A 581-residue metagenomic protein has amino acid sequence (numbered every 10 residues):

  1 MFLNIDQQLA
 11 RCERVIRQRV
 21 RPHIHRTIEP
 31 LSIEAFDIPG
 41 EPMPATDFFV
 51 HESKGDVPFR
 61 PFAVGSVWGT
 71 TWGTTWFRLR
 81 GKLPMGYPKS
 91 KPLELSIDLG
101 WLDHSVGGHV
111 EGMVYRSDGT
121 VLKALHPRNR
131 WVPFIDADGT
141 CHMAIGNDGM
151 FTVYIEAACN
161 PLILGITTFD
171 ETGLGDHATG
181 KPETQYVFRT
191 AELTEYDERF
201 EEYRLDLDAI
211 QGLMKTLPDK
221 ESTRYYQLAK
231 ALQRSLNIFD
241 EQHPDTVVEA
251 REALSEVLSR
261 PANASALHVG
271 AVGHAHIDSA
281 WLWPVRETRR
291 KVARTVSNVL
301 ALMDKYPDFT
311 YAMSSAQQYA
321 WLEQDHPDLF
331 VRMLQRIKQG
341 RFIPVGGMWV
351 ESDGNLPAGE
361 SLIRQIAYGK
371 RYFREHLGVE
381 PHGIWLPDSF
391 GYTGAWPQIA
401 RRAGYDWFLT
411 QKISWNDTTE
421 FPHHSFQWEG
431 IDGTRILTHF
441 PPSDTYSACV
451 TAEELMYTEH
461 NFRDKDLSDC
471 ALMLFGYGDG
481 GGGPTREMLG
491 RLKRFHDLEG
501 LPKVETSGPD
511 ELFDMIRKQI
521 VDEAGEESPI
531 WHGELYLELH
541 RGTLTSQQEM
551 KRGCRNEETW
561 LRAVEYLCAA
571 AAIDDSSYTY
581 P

Functional and structural regions predicted by a protein language model:
F2-S53, V64, L83, G107-V110 (+1 more regions): Catalytic-domain carbohydrate-binding cleft regions of carbohydrate-active enzymes
F49-G55, F59-A63, S105-V132: Solvent-exposed beta-strand/loop surfaces of large extracellular or lumenal domains
V67-Y87: Short beta-strands within extracellular/lumenal beta-sheet-rich domains
W76-R78, P92, D308-T310: A common structural microfeature
M85, L99-W101, C159: Non-catalytic surface loops within mature trypsin-like serine protease
P88-S90, V379-E380: Short helix-loop-beta connector
K89-Y115, V153: Aromatic-lined ligand-binding clefts that engage carbohydrates, nucleic acids, or primary amines
V121, P127-I145, A158-N160: Beta-sandwich interaction modules
